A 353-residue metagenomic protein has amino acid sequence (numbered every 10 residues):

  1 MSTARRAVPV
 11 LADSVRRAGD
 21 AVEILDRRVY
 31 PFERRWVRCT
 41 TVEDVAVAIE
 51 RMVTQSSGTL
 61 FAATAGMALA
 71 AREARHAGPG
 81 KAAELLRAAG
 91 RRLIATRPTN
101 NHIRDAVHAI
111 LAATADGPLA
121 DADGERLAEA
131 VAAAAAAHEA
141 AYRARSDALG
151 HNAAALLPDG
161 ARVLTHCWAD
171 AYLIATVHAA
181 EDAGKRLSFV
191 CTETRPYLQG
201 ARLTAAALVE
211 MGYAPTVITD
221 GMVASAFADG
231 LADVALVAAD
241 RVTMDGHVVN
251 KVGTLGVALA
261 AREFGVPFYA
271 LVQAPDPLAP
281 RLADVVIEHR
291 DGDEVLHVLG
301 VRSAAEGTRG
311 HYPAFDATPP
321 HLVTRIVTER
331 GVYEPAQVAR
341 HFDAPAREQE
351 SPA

Functional and structural regions predicted by a protein language model:
A4-D121, A128: Long amphipathic alpha-helical segments
E50, A154, H178, A206 (+1 more regions): Alpha-helical segments flanking ligand/cofactor-binding loops in enzyme cores
S57-G58, V163, C167-L173, Y197: Gly/Ser/Thr-rich loops at beta-strand to alpha-helix junctions that form or flank small-molecule/cofactor-binding
R91-I94, N101-I110, P118-A133, A137-L164 (+4 more regions): C-terminal binding/interaction regions
R104-D159, K185-L187, C191-A235: Ligand-binding beta-strand-loop-alpha-helix segment within the catalytic cores of soluble metabolic enzymes
D170-D182, A258: Histidine-anchored nucleotide/phosphate-binding helix
A183-K185, F264: Helix C-cap/helix->beta junction micro-motif
T192-A353: Conserved phosphate- and dinucleotide-binding cores of soluble alpha/beta proteins, encompassing both enzyme active
